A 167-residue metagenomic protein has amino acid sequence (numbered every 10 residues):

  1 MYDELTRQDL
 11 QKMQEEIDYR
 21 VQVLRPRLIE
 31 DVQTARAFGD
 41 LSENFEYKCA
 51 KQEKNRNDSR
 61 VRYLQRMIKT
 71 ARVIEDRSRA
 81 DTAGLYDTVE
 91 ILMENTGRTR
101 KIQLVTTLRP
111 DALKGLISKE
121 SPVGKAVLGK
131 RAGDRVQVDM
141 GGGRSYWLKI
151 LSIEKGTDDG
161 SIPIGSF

Functional and structural regions predicted by a protein language model:
M1-R72, D76-R77: N-terminal intrinsically disordered, low-complexity, charge/repeat-rich segments that act as generic
I74-T157, S166-F167: Non-DNA-binding regulatory cores of transcription-related proteins, predominantly C-terminal effector-binding
